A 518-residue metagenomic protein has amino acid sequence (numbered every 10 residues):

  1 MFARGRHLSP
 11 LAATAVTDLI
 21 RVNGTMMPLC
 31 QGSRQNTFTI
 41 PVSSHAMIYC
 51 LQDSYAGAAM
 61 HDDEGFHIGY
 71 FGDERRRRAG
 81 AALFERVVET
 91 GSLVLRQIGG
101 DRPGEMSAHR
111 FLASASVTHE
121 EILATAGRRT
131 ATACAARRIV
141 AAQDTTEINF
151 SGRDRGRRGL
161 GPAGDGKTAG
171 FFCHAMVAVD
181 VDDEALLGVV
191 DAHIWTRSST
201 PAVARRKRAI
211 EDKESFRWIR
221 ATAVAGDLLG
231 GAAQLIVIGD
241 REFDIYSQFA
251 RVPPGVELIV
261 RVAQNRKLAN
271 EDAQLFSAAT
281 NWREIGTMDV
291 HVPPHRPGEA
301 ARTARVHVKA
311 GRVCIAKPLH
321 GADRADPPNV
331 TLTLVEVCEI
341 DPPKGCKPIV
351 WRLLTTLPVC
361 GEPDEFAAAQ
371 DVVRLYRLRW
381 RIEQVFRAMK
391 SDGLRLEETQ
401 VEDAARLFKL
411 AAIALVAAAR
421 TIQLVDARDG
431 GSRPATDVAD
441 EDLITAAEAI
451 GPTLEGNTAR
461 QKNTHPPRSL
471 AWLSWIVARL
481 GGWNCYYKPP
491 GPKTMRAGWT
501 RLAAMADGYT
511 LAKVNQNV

Functional and structural regions predicted by a protein language model:
F2, M27-P28, I48: Position-driven detector of the extreme protein N-terminus
A3, A12-D18, V22, V42 (+2 more regions): Acidic, Ala/Val/Gly-enriched low-complexity intrinsically disordered segments
P10-L11, L29, Q35-T37: Intrinsically disordered, low-complexity segments enriched in serine/threonine/proline/glycine and often basic
A15-D18, M26, F38-I40, L334: N-terminal compositionally biased, intrinsically disordered segments and leader/signal-like regions
T37-R157, D165-F172, V177-V518: Single, function-defining residue in the core of a domain
L160: Amphipathic hydrophobic-ligand
